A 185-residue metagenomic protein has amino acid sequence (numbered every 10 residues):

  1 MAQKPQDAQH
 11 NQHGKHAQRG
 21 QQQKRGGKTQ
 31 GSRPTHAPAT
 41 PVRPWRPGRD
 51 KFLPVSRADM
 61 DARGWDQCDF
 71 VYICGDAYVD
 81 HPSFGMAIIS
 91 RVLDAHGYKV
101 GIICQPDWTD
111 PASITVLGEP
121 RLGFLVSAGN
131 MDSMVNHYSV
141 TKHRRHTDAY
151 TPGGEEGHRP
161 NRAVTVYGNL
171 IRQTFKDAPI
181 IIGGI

Functional and structural regions predicted by a protein language model:
A2-I185: A short, structured N-terminal alpha-helical element that caps or precedes a catalytic domain
